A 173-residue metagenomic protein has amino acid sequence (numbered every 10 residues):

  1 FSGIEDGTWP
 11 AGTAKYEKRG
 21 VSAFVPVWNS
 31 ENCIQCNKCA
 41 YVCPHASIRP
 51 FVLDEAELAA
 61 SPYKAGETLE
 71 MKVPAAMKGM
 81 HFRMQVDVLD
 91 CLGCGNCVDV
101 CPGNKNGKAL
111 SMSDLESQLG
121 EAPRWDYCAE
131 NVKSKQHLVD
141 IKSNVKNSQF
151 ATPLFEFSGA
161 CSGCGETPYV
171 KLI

Functional and structural regions predicted by a protein language model:
F1-C91, V98-K171: Ferredoxin-type iron-sulfur electron-transfer modules and their immediate structural context
